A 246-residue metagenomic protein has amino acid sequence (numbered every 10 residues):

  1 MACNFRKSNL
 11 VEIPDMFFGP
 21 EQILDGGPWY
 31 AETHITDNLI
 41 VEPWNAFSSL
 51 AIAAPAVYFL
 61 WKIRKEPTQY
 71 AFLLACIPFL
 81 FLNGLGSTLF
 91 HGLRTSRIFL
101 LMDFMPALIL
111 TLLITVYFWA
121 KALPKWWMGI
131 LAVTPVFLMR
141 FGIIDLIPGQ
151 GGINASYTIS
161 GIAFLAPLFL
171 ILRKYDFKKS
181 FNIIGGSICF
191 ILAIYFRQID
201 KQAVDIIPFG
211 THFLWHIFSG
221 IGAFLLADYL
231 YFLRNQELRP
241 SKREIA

Functional and structural regions predicted by a protein language model:
F5, N9-A246: Multi-pass alpha-helical transmembrane bundles in non-GPCR membrane proteins that perform intramembrane catalysis
